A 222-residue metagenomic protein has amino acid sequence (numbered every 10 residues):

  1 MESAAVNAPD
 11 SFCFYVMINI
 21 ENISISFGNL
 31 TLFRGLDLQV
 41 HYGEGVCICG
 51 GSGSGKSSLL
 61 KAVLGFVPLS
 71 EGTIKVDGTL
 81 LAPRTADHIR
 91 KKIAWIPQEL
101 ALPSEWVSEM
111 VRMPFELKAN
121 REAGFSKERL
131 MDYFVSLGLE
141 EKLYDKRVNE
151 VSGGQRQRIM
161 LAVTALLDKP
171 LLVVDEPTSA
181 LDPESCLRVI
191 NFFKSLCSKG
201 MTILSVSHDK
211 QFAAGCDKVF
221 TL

Functional and structural regions predicted by a protein language model:
I18, F33-G35: Conserved structural motif at the start of ABC-family nucleotide-binding domains
L64: Helix-to-loop junction immediately C-terminal to a conserved catalytic motif
G72-L80, I89: Conserved ABC transporter NBD signature motif
E105-N120: Q-loop/switch helix immediately C-terminal to the Walker
F125-L143: Conserved ABC ATPase "signature" region
R147-V151, Q155: Conserved ABC ATPase signature
T164-A165: ABC ATPase C-loop
L172-E176: Catalytic Walker B motif of ABC-type/P-loop ATPase nucleotide-binding domains
